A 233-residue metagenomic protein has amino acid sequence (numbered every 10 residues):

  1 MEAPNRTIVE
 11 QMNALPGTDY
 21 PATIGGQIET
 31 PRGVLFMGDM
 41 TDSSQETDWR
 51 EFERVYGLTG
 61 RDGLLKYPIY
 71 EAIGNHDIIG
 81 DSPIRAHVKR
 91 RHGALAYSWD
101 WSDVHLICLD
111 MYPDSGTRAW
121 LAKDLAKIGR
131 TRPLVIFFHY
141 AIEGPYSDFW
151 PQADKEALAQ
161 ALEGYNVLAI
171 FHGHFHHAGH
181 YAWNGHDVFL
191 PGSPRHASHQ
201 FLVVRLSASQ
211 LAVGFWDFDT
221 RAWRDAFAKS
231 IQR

Functional and structural regions predicted by a protein language model:
M1, P145-D154: Short, flexible/disordered intra-domain loops and linkers
M1-D48, R233: N-terminal active-site segment of His-dependent metallophosphoesterases
E10, Q45-P133, D154-N166, H177-G214 (+1 more regions): Extended active-site neighborhood of metal-dependent phosphoesterases/phosphodiesterases
I24, I128-Y146: Short acidic, glycine-rich surface-loop motifs adjacent to enzyme active sites
Q27-T30, F215-R224: Short, solvent-exposed aromatic-acidic interface loops
G38-D39, G74-N75, H139, G173-H174: Active-site glycine-centered loops adjacent to acidic/histidine catalytic or metal-binding residues that shape
I136-I142, L168-A178: Histidine-centered catalytic micro-motifs
